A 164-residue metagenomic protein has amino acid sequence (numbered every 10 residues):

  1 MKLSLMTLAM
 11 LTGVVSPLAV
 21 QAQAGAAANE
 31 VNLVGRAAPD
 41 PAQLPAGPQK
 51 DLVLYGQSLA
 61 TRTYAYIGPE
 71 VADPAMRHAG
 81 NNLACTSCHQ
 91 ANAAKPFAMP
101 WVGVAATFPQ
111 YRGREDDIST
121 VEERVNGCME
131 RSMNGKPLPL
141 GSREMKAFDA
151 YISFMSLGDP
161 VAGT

Functional and structural regions predicted by a protein language model:
K2-I67, Q110-T164: Post-cleavage N-terminal segment of exported redox proteins
Y55, M76, G80, A84 (+1 more regions): Amphipathic alpha-helical recognition patches that constitute DNA-binding helices
R62-P69, Q90-F97: Short helix-loop boundary/capping segments at the starts of domains
Y66-G80: Short helix/loop segment immediately N-terminal to the Walker
N82-N92, F148: The canonical Cys-X-X-Cys-His
F97-G103: Short cysteine/histidine-rich zinc-coordinating motifs and their immediately flanking basic loops
V104-Q110: Catalytic and substrate-binding regions of cell-wall glycan-acting enzymes that process beta-1,4-linked
